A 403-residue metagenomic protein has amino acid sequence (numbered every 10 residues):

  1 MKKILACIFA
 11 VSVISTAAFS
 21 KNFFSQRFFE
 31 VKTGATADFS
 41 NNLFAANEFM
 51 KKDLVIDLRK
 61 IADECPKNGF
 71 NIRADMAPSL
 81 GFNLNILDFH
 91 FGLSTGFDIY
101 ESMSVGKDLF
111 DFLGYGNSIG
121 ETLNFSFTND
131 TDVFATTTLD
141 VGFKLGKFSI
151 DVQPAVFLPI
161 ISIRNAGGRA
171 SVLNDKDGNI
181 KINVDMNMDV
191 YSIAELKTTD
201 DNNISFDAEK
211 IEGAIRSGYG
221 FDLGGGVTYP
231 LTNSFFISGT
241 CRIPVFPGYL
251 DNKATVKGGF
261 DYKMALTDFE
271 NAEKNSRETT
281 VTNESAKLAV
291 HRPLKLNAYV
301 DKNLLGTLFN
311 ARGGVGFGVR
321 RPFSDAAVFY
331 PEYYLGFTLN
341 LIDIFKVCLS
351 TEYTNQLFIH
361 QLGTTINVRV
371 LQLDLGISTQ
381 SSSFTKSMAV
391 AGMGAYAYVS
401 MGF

Functional and structural regions predicted by a protein language model:
I4-I14: Sec-dependent N-terminal signal peptides
A17-S20: Boundary at the C-terminal end of the N-terminal hydrophobic targeting segment
N22-G213, D251-N275, L375-I377, G392-A397: A subset of solvent-exposed loop/turn segments in beta-rich extracellular surface proteins, enriched in glycine
F24, L84-F91, F143-V152, T228-G239 (+3 more regions): Secondary-structure transition into beta-strands, especially the periplasmic turns and strand N-termini that construct
R73-D75, D132-T136, G218-G220, P293-K295 (+3 more regions): Membrane-spanning beta-strands of outer-membrane beta-barrel proteins
D75-G81, F134-D140, D222-G224, N297-Y299 (+3 more regions): Membrane-embedded beta-strand positions in outer-membrane beta-barrel channels/transporters
N203-F260: Loop-centered beta-sheet repeat module
I237-T240, F246-F403: Outer membrane beta-barrel transmembrane domains
